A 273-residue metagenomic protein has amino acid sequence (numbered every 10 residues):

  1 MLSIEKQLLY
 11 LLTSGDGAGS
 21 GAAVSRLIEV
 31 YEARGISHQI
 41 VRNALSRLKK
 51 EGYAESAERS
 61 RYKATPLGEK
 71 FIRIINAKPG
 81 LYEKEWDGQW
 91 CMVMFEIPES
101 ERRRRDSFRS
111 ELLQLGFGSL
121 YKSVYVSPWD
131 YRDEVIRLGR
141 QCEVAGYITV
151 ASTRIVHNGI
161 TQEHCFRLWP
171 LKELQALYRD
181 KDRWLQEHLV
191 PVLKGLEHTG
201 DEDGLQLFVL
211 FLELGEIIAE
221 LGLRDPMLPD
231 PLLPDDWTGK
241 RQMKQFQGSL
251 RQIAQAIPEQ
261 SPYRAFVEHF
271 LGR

Functional and structural regions predicted by a protein language model:
M1-T13: Short alpha-helical segments that sit at the start of domains
A18-Y31: Short acidic, hydrophobic short linear motifs in intrinsically disordered regions
R42-S46, A54, R109: Short, hydrophobic-biased segments on the C-terminal half of alpha helices that form "recognition helices"
K49-R59: A short, conserved structural fragment
S60-T65: Minor-groove-contacting beta-hairpin "wing" of winged helix-turn-helix DNA-binding domains
F71-C91: Short, amphipathic alpha-helical interaction segments positioned at domain boundaries
R102-L196: Mid-protein regulatory/catalytic core that forms ligand/cofactor-binding pockets and protein-protein interaction
W169-R273: C-terminal regulatory/effector modules of DNA-binding transcriptional regulators
